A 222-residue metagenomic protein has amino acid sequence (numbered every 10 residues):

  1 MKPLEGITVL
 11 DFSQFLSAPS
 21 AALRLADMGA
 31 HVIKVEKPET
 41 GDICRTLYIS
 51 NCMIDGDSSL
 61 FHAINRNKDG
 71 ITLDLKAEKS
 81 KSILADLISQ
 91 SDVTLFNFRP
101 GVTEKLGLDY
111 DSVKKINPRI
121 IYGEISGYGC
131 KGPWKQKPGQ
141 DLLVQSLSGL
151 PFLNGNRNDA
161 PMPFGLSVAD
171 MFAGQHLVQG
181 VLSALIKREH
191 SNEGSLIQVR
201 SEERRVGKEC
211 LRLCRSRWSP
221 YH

Functional and structural regions predicted by a protein language model:
M1-E193: N-terminal helix-loop segment corresponding to the beta1-alpha1 unit of nucleotide/adenylate-binding folds
L196: Charged substrate-recognition surface patches at the periphery of nucleic-acid/ligand-binding domains
R200-R205: Short, compositionally biased segments
G207-H222: Positively charged, low-complexity/disordered segments
